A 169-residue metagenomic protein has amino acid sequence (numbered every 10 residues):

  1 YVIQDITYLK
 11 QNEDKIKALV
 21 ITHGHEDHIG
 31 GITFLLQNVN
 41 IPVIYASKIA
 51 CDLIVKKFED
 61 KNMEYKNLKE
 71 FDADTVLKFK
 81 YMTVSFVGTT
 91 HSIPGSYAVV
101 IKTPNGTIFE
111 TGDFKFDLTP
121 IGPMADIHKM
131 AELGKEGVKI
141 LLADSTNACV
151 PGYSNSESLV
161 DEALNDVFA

Functional and structural regions predicted by a protein language model:
Y1-V20, H25-A169: His/Asp/Glu-rich metal-coordinating catalytic cores of metallo-dependent phosphodiesterases/hydrolases acting on
